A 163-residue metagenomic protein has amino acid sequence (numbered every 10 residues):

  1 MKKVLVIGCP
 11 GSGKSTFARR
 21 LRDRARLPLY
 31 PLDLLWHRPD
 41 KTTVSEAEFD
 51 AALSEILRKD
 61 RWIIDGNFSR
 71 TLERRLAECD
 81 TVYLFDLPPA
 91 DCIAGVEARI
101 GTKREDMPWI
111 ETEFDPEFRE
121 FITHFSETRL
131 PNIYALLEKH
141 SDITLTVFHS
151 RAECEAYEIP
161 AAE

Functional and structural regions predicted by a protein language model:
V6: Hydrophobic anchor at the beta1->P-loop junction of P-loop NTPases
P10: The conserved Walker
K14: Conserved lysine of the Walker
F17: Hydrophobic positions on the alpha1 helix immediately C-terminal to the Walker A/P-loop
R20: Active-site signature of alpha/beta-hydrolase-fold catalytic machinery across serine- and Asp/Cys-nucleophile hydrolases
R24, H124-E163: NTP-dependent small-molecule kinase module
P28-V82, L87: Conserved nucleotide-sensing/catalytic segment adjacent to the nucleotide-binding pocket in NTP-handling enzymes
L87-R129: A glycine- and Lys/Arg-enriched "phosphate-lid" helix/loop adjacent to the NTP-binding pocket of small-molecule kinases
